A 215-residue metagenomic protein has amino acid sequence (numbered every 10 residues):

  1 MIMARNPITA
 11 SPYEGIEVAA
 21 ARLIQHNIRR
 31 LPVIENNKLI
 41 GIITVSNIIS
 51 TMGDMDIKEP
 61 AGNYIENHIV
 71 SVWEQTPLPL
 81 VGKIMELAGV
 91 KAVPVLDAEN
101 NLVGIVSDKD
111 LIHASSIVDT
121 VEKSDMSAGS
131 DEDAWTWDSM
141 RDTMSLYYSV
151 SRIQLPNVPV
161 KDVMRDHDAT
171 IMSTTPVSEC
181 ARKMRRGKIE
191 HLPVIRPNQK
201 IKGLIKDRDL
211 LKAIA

Functional and structural regions predicted by a protein language model:
M1-K58: Contiguous N-terminal and early-domain "leader" segments and peripheral loops that mark the onset or edge of a domain
M1-N6, T44-S71, Q75-E86, D108-A169 (+3 more regions): Tandem CBS (Bateman) regulatory domains
T9-N27, I34, V72-G89, L96 (+4 more regions): The conserved cystathionine-beta-synthase
L23, L31-S46, M85, V93-D110 (+2 more regions): A glycine-centered beta-loop-beta connector
